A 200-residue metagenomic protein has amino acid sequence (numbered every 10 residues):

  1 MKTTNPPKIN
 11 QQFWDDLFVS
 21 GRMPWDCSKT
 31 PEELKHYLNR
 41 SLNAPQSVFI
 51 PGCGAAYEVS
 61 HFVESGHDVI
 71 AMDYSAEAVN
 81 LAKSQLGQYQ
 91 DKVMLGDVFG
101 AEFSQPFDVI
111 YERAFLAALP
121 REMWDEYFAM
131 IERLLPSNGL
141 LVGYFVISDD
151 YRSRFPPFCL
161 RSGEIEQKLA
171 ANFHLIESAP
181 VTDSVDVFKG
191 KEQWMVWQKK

Functional and structural regions predicted by a protein language model:
K2-I50, G54-Q105, L119-K200: Class I (Rossmann-like) S-adenosyl-L-methionine-dependent methyltransferase catalytic domain, capturing the SAM-binding
D108: Conserved acidic residues
Y111: A conserved beta-strand element that flanks and buttresses the S-adenosyl-L-methionine
A114-A118: Short catalytic micro-motifs in class I SAM-dependent methyltransferases
